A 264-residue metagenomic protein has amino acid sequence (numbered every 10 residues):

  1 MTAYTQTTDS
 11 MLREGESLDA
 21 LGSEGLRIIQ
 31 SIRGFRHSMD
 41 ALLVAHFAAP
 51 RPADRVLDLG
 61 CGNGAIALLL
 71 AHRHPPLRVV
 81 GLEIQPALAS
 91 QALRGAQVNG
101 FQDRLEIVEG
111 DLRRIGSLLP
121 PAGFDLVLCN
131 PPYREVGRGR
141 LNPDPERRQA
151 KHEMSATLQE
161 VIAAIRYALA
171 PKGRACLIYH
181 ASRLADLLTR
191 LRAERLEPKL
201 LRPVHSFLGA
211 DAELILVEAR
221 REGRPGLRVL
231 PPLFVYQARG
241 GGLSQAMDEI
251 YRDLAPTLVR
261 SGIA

Functional and structural regions predicted by a protein language model:
M1-S17, Q30: N-terminal auxiliary segments of SAM/dcSAM-dependent transferases
I29-P50: Conserved SAM-binding loop and adjacent beta-strand
Q30, E109-G110, Y179, R202: Short loop/edge segments at beta-strand edges and connector loops that shape dinucleotide/nucleotide cofactor-binding
V44, N130, V161, A219: Residue-level signal for inorganic ion chemistry
F47-R140: Conserved SAM/SAH cofactor-binding pocket of Class I
P131-E160, A164: Mobile active-site "lid"/loop adjacent to the S-adenosyl-L-methionine
S155-H205, A212: Conserved Class I SAM-dependent methyltransferase catalytic core
D211-A264: SAM/dcSAM-binding transferase cores
